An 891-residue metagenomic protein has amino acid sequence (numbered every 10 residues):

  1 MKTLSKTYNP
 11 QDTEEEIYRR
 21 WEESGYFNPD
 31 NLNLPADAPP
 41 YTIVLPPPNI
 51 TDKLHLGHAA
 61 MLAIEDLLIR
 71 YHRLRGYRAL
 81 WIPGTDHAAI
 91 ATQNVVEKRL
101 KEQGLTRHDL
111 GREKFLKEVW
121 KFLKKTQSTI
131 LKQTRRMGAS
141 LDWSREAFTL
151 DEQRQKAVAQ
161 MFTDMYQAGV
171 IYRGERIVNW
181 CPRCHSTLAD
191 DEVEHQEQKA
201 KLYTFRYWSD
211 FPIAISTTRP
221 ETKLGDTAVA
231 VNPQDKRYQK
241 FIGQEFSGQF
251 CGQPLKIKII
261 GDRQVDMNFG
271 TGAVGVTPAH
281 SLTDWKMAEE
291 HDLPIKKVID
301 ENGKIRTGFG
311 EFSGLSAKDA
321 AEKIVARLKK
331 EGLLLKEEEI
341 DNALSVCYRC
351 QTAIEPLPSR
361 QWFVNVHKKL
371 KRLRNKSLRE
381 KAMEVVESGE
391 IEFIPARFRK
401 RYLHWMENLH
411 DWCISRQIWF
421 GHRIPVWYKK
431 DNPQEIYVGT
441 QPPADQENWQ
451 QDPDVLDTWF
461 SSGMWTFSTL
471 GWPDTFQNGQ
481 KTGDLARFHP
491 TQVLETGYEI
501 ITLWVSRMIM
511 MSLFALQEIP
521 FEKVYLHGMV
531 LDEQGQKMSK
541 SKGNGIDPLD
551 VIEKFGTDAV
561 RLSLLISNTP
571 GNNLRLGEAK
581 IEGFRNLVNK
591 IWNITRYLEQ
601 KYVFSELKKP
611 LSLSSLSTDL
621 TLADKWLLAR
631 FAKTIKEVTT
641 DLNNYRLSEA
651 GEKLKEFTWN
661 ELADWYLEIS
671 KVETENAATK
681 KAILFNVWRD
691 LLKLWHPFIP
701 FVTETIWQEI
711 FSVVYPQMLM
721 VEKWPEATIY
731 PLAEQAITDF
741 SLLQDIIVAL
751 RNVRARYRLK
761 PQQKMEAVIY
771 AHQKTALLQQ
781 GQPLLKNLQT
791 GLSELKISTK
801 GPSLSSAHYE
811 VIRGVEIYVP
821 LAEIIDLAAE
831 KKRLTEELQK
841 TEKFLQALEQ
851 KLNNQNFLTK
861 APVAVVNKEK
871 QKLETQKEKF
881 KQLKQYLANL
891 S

Functional and structural regions predicted by a protein language model:
K2-T51, G57-M61, I90-E97, L116-T222 (+8 more regions): Active-site neighborhoods of enzyme catalytic cores
T3-Y8, T13-R19, R136, S140-L141 (+10 more regions): NTP-handling and nucleic-acid-processing catalytic cores
L32-V96, T149, V158, T217-T218 (+5 more regions): N-terminal catalytic cores of NTP/NDP-binding nucleotidyl/phosphoryl-transfer enzymes
D86, P182, A189-E194, Y428 (+6 more regions): Acidic, turn-prone loop/beta-hairpin segments
Q196, P278-A279, K318, E355 (+7 more regions): Conserved phosphate-binding loops in nucleotide/dinucleotide-binding enzymes
H291-G303, Q417-G421, P425-N572: Alpha-helical recognition segments enriched in aromatics with Gly/Pro capping that present substrate-recognition
V346-A353, V530-Q534, M538-L620, F711-Y715 (+2 more regions): Catalytic adenosine-cofactor/nucleotide-binding cores of aminoacyl-tRNA synthetases and other
E582, E709-S891: C-terminal low-complexity, glycine/proline- and small-hydrophobic-enriched intrinsically disordered tails that act as
